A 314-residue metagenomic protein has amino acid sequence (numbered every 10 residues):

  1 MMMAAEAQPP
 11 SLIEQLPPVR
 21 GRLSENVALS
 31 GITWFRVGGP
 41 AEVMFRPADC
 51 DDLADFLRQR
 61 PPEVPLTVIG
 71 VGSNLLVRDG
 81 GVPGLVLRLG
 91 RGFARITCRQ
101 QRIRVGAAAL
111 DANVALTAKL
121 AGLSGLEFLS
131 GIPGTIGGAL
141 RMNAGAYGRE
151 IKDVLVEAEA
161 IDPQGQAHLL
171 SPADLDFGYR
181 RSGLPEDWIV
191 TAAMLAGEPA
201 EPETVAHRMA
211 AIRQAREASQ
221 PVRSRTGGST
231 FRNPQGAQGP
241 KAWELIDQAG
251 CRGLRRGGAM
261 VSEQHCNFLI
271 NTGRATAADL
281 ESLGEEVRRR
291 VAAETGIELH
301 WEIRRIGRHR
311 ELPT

Functional and structural regions predicted by a protein language model:
A4-I136, A144-A146: Anion-binding (especially nucleotide phosphate/pyrophosphate-binding) glycine-rich loop and adjoining beta-alpha core
S24-E25, I161-E285, R289-T314: Phosphate/pyrophosphate- and phosphate-bearing ligand-binding catalytic cores of soluble enzymes
M44, R104, E157-E159, A192-M194: Beta-strand secondary-structure signal
R46-P47, L76-D79, L87-R88, R141-N143 (+4 more regions): Short beta-strand-to-turn element immediately C-terminal to the catalytic PLP-Schiff-base lysine in fold type I
P83-L85, V156, T191: Change "...and in nucleic-acid phosphodiester-cleaving endonucleases..." to "...and in nucleic-acid processing enzymes
T97-Q100, A139-L140, W188-A192: Acidic/polar active-site rim loop that often engages polyanionic ligands
L110, R141, A146-L169, F177-R181: Glycine-rich, mobile lid/loop segments that gate access to catalytic sites or pores
